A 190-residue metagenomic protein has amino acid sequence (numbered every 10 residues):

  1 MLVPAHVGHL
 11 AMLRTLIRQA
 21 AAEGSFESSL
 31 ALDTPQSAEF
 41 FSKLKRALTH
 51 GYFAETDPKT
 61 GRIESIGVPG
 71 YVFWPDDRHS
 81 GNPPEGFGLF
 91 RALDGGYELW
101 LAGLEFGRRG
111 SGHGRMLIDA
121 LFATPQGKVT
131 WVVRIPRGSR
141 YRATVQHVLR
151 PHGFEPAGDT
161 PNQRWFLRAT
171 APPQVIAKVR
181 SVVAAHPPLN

Functional and structural regions predicted by a protein language model:
M1-D33: A short beta-loop-alpha structural element at the N-terminal edge of CoA-dependent acyl/N-acetyltransferase catalytic
L44-W74, E98: A short helix-loop-beta-strand connector motif used in the catalytic cores of GNAT acetyltransferases and, in some
H79-F87, Y97: Glycine-rich phosphate/pyrophosphate-binding loop shared by adenosine-nucleotide-utilizing enzymes
G95-F106: Conserved acetyl-CoA binding element of GNAT-fold acetyltransferases
G110-A123: Conserved acetyl-CoA-binding loop-helix of GNAT-fold acetyltransferases
P125-G138: Conserved GNAT acetyl-CoA-binding A-motif
R137-D159: Conserved active-site alpha-helix within GNAT-family acetyltransferase domains
H152-N190: C-terminal "cap" of GNAT-fold acetyltransferases
